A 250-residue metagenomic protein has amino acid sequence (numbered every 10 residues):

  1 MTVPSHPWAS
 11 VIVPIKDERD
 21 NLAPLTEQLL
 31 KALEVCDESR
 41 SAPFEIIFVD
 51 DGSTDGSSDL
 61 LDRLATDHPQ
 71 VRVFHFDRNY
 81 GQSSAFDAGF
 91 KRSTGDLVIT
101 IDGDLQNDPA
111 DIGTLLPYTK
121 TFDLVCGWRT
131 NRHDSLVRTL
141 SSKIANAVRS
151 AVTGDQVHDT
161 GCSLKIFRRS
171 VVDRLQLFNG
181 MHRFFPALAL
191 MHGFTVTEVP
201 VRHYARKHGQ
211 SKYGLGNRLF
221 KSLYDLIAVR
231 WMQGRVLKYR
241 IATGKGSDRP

Functional and structural regions predicted by a protein language model:
M1-L136, S170, V196-V199, T243-P250: Structured catalytic core of nucleotide-sugar glycosyltransferases
M1-W8, G154, F178-P250: Hydrophobic helical membrane-anchoring modules
A23, R40-S41, R138, G161 (+2 more regions): Non-catalytic, surface-exposed connector residues within folded enzymatic/regulatory domains
K31, V35, R63, D67 (+6 more regions): Conserved amphipathic alpha-helical interaction elements at protein-protein interfaces in regulatory, energy-coupling
D51, C162, Q176-L177, R183: Residue-level marker of alpha-helix boundaries and capping positions
L60, A85-F86, D111, L136 (+4 more regions): Hydrophobic alpha-helical segments typical of transmembrane helices and their membrane-interface/capping positions
K120-D173, Y224-I227, W231: Short, flexible, basic/aromatic active-site loop/helix in glycosyltransferases
